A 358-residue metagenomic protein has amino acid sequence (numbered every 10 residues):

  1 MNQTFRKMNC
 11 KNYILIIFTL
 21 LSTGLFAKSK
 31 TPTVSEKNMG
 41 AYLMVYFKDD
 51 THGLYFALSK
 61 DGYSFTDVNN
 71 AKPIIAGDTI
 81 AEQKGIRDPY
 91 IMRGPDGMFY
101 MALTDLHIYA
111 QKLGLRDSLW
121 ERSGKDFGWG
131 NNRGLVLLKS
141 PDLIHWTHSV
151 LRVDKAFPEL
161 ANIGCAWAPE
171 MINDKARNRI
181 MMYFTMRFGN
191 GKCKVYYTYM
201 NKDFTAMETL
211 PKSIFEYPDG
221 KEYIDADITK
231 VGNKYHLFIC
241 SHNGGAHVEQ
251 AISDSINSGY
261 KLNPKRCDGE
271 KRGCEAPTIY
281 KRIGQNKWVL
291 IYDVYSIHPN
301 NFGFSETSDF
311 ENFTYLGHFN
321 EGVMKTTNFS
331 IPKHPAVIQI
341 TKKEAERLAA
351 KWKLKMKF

Functional and structural regions predicted by a protein language model:
M1-T33: Bacterial Sec-dependent N-terminal signal peptides
K28-F358: Carbohydrate-active catalytic/glycan-binding domains of CAZyme proteins, especially the secreted or lumenal ectodomains
